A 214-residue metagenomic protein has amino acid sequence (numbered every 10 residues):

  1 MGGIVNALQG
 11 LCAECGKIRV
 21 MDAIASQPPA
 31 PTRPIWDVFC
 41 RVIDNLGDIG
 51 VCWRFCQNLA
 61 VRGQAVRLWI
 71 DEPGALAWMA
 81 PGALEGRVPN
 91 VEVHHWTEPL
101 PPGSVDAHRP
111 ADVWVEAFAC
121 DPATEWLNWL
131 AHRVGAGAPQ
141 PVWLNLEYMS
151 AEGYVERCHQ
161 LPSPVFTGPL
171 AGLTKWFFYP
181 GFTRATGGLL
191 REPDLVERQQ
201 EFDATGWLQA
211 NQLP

Functional and structural regions predicted by a protein language model:
M1-V5, I18-I24: Short hydrophobic transmembrane-like helices used for membrane targeting/insertion
I4, L8, W207-L208: Extended hydrophobic/Leu-rich segments
C12-C15: Cysteine-centered motifs
P29-A30, G137: Short, flexible hinge/linker loops that cap or flank conserved catalytic cores
P31-W36, A210-P214: A short, charged/proline- and glycine-enriched loop that marks the coil->beta-strand transition at the N-terminal
D37-G172: Active-site and donor-binding regions of nucleotide-sugar-utilizing enzymes
Y148-P214: A nucleotide-sugar donor-handling region in carbohydrate enzymes
